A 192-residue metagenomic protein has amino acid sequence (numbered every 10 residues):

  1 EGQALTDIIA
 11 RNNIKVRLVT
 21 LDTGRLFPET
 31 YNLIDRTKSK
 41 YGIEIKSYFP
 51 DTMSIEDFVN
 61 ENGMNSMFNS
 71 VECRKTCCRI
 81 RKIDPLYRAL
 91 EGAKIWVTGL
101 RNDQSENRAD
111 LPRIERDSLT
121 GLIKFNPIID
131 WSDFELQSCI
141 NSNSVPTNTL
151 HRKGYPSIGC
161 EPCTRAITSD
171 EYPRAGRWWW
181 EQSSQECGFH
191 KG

Functional and structural regions predicted by a protein language model:
E1-G192: Nucleotide-activated chemistry modules centered on ATP-dependent adenylation/adenylyltransferase
